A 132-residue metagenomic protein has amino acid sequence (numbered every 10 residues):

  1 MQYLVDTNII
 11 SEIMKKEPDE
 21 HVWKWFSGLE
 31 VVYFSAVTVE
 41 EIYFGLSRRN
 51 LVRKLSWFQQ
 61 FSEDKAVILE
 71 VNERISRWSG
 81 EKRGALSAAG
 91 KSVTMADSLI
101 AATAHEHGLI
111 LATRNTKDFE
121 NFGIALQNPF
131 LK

Functional and structural regions predicted by a protein language model:
Q2-Y3, E20-E106, I110, E120-I124 (+1 more regions): PIN-domain endoribonuclease scaffold, especially VapC-family toxins
R114: Conserved acidic donor-binding loop of glycosyltransferase catalytic domains
